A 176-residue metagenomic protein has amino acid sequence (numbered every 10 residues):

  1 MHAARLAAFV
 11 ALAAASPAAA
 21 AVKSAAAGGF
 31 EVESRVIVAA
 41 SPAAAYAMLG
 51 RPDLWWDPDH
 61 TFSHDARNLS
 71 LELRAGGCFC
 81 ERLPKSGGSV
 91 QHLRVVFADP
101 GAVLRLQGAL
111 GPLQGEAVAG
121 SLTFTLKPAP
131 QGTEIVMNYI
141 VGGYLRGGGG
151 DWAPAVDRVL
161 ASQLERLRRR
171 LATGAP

Functional and structural regions predicted by a protein language model:
M1-A7: Bacterial N-terminal signal peptides that target proteins for export
A7-A15: Bacterial N-terminal signal peptides
A19-N68: Hydrophobic ligand-binding cavity/cleft-lining segments
S34-V36, L69, Q91-F97, G120-P128: Hydrophobic/aromatic beta-strand elements that line small-molecule binding cavities or substrate pockets in beta-rich
A39-A43, V96-V103, T125-E134, R169-G174: A short, structured loop/turn motif at beta-sheet edges
A43, A47, R158-E165, R169: Solvent-exposed, polar/charged alpha-helical surfaces in well-ordered, non-transmembrane soluble domains, broadly
L54, A66-L110, A172-P176: Glycine-rich portal/gate segments that line the openings of hydrophobic small-molecule binding cavities
L110-A161: Beta-strand/loop substructures that line and gate deep hydrophobic ligand-binding cavities in soluble
